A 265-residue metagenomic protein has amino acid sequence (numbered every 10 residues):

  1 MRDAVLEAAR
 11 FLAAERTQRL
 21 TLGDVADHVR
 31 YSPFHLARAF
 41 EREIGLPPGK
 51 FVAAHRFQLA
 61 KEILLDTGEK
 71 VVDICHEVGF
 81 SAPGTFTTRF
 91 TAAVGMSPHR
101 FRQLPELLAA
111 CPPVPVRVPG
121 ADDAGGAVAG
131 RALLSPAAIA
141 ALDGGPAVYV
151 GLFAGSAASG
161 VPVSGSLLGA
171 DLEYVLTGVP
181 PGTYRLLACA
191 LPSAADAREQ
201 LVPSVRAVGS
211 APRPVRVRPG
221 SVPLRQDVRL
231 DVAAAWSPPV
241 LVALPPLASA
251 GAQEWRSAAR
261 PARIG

Functional and structural regions predicted by a protein language model:
R10-A14, R19, E43-E77, L108-G120: Terminal helix-turn-helix DNA-binding modules in bacterial transcription factors
G126-P136, V150, V228: A short, amphipathic beta-strand motif
V148-S164: Short amphipathic beta-strand segments in non-cytosolic proteins
G169-G178: Short, surface-exposed beta-strand/beta-hairpin micro-motifs centered on an aromatic residue
G182-A195: A short, solvent-exposed beta-strand micro-motif common in secreted/extracellular proteins
P192-A234: Structured interaction patches on ligand/partner-binding surfaces of diverse proteins
R216-G265: Compositionally biased low-complexity segments at domain edges in trafficked proteins and select soluble regulators
